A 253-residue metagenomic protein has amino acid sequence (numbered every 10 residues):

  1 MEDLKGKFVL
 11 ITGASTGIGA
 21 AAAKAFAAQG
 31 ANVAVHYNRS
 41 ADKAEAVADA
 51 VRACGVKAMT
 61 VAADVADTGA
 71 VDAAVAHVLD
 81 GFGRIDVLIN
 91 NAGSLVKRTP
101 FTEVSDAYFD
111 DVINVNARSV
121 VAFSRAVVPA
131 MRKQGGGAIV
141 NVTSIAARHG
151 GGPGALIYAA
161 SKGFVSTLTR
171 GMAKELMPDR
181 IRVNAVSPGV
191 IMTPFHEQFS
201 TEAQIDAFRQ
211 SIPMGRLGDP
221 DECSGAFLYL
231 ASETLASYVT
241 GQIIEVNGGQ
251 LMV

Functional and structural regions predicted by a protein language model:
S15-T16: Conserved glycine-rich cofactor-binding loop
A41, A62-A74, D106, D221-E222: The beta1-alpha1 cofactor-binding region of Rossmann-like NAD(H)/NADP(H)-dependent oxidoreductases
T99-F101, S105-D111, H196, F208: Substrate-binding pocket helix/loop in short-chain dehydrogenase/reductase
S124, S161, T169: Active-site helix of classical SDR
P129, K174-P178: Alpha-helical segment proximal to the catalytic Tyr-Lys
S144: Residue(s) in the substrate-gating loop at a strand-loop-helix junction that position the organic substrate next
L217-V246, L251: C-terminal substrate-recognition "lid" of short-chain dehydrogenase/reductases
